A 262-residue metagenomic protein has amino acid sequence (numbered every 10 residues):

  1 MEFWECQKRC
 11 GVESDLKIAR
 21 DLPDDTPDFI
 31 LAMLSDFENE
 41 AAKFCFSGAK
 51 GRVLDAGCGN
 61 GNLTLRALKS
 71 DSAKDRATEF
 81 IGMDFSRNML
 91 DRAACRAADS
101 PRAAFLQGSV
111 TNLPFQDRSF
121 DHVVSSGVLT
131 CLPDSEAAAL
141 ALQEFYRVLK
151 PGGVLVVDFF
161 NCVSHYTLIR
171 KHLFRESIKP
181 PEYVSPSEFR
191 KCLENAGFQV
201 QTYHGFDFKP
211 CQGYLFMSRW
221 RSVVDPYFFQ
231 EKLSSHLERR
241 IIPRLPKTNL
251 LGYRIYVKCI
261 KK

Functional and structural regions predicted by a protein language model:
M1-S47, N62: Conserved class I S-adenosyl-L-methionine
N60-N112: Class I SAM-dependent methyltransferase SAM/SAH-binding core
T111-V123: A short acidic, Gly/Pro-enriched loop at the edge of an enzyme's catalytic core that lines a small-molecule cofactor
A139-P151: A short glycine-rich, Lys/Arg-flanked "PGG" loop and its adjoining helix->strand segment in the class I
G153-F159: Conserved beta-strand signature within the Rossmann-like core of class I S-adenosyl-L-methionine
F160-P180: Short, glycine-/aromatic-enriched active-site segment of Class I SAM-dependent methyltransferases
P181-A196: Short alpha-helix
G205-K262: A C-terminal cap/extension of S-adenosyl-L-methionine-dependent methyltransferases that defines the acceptor-substrate
